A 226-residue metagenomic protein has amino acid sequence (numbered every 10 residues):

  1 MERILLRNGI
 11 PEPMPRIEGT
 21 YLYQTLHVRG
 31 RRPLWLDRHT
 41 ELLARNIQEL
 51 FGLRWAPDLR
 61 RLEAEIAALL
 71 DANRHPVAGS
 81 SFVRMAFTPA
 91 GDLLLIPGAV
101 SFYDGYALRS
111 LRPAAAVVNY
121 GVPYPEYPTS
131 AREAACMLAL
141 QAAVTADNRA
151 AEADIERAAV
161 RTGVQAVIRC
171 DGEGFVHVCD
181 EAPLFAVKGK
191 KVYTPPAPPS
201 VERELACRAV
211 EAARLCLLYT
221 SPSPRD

Functional and structural regions predicted by a protein language model:
M1-A68, A72, T88-S221: Helix-start/capping segments and mature chain N-termini
V77-A90: Long amphipathic N-terminal alpha/beta scaffold segment
P222-D226: A short, hydrophobic C-terminal helix/tail in secreted or cell-surface proteins
